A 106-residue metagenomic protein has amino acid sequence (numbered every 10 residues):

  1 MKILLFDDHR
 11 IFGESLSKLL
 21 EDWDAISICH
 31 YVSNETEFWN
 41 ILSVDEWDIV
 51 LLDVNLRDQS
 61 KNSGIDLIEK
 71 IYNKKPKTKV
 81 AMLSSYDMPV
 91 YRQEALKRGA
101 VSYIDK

Functional and structural regions predicted by a protein language model:
D7: Conserved acidic carboxylate
R10-H30: Two-component/phosphorelay signaling modules centered on CheY-like receiver
Y31-I49: Acidic, metal-coordinating helix/loop segments flanking the phosphotransfer/catalytic sites of two-component signaling
V50, V80, Y103-I104: Two-component signal transduction core modules
N55-R57: The short loop immediately C-terminal to the conserved phospho-acceptor aspartate in CheY-like receiver
N62, D66, D87-I104: Alpha4 helix (beta4-alpha4-beta5 surface) of REC/receiver domains from two-component response regulators
N62-K77: Short amphipathic alpha-helix used as the core "switch/output" element in two-component signaling
